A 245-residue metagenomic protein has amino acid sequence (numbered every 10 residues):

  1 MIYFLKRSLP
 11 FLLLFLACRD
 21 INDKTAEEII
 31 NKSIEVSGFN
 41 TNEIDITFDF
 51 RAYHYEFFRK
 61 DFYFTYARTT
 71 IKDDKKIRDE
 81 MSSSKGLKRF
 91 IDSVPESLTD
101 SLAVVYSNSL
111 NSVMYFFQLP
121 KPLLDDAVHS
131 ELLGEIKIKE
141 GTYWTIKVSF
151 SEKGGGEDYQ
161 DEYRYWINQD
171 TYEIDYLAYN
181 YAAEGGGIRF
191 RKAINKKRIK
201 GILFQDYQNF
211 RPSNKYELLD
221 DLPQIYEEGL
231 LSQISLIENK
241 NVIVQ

Functional and structural regions predicted by a protein language model:
I2-F11: Sec-dependent signal peptide recognition, specifically the positively charged N-region followed immediately by
F15-A17: C-terminal motif of bacterial Sec signal peptides marking the signal peptidase cleavage site
I21-P95: N-terminal mature ectodomain segment of secretory-pathway/periplasmic proteins
I21-T25, K88-E157, Y181-E184: Flexible, processing/modification-adjacent segments and terminal tails in exported/periplasmic/extracellular proteins
F50, D73, V128, D158-Q160 (+1 more regions): Short solvent-exposed loop/turn micro-motifs enriched in small/polar/acidic residues
F58-Y63, E135-Y143, I199: Short, ordered beta-strand-loop transition motifs
K60-T65, S83-G86, L102-V105, K196 (+1 more regions): A short, sequence-level motif marking secondary-structure junctions
Y143-V242: Gly/Pro-enriched, hydrophobic low-complexity segments that function as extracytoplasmic propeptides/linkers
